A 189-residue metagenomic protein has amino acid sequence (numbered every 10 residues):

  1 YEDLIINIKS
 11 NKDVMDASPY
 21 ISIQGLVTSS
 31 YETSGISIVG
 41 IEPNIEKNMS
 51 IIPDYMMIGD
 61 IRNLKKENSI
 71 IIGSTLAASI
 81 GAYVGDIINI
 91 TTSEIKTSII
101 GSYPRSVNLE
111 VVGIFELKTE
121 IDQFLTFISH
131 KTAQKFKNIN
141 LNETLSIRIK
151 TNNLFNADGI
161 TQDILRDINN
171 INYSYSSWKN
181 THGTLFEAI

Functional and structural regions predicted by a protein language model:
Y1-S37, D60-K66: Hydrophobic, regular-secondary-structure patches
E2, T28-S30, G35, E46-I52 (+6 more regions): Solvent-exposed, non-transmembrane alpha-helical starts
S10-D13, E32, V84, R105 (+1 more regions): Short, structurally constrained coil/turn elements that cap an alpha-helix or connect an alpha-helix to the following
I21-I23, I36-I41, M57-K131: Hydrophobic secondary-structure segments that place a key small or acidic residue at a functional site
E94, S102-I189: Mechanotransmission and gating elements of multispan inner-membrane complexes involved in transport and envelope
